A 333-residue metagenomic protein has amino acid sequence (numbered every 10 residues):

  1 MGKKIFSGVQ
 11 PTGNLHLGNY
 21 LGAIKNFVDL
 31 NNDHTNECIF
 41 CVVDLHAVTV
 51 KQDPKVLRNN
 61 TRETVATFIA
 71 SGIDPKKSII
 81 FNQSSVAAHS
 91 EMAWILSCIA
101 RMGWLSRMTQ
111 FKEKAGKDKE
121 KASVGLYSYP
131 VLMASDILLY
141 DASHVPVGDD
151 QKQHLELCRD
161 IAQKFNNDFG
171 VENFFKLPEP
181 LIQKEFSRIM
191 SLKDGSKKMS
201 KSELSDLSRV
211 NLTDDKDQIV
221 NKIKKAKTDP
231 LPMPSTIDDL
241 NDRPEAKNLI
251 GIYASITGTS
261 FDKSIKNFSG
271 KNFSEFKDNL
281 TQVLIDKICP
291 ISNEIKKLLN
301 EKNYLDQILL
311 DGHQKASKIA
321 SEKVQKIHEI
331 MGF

Functional and structural regions predicted by a protein language model:
G2-F6, P11-S135, K296: N-terminal Rossmann-like or analogous alpha/beta NTP/dinucleotide-binding catalytic cores that position adenine
T12, A142, S205-L207: Short, solvent-exposed beta-strand edge segments and adjacent coil->beta transition regions
N31, V65, G72, A100-G103 (+4 more regions): A generic secondary-structure signal for well-formed alpha-helical elements
T35, M102-S106, L139-P146, A254-S264: Short helix-capping/linker segments at secondary-structure and domain boundaries
T109-K117, P146-H154, K176-P180, F261-N272: Short alpha-helical "patches" and their helix-cap loops
Q110-F169, S191: Internal, conserved structured core segments that host functional sites
R159-F333: Conserved nucleotide- and phosphate/pyrophosphate-binding catalytic cores in adenylate/nucleotidyl-handling enzymes
